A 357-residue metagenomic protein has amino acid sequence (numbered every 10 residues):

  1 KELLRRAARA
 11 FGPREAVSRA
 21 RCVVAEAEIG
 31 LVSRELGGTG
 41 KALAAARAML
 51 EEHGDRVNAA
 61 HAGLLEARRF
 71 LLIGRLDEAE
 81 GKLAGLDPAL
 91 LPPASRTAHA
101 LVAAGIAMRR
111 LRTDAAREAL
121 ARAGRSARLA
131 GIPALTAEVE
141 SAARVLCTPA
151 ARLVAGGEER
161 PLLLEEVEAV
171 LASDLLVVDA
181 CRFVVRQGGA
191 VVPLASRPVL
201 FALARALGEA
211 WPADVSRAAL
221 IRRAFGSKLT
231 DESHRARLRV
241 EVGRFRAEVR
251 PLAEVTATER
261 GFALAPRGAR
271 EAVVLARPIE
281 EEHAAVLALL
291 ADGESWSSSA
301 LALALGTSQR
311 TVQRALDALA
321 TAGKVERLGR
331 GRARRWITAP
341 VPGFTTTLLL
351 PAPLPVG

Functional and structural regions predicted by a protein language model:
L3-A7, T39-A46, A79-L86, A116-A123: Tetratricopeptide repeat
R9-V17, R34, M49-V57, D87-S95 (+2 more regions): Short coil/turn linkers that connect adjacent helices within long alpha-helical scaffolds, especially alpha-solenoid
S18-E35, N58-I73, A98-R110, E138-P149: Tandem amphipathic alpha-helical repeat scaffolds
T136-F201, R205, A247, P251-E282 (+1 more regions): Short boundary/linker motifs that mark transitions into or out of structured domains
L203, L207-R237: Positively charged, aromatic-enriched patches within helix-turn-helix-type DNA-binding elements, predominantly
A219-R222, S299-A304: A short acidic, leucine-rich amphipathic alpha-helix
D231-V273, D317-A333: DNA-binding patch around the recognition helix
A263-E280, R330-P353: Short, cationic-aromatic polyanion-contact patches
